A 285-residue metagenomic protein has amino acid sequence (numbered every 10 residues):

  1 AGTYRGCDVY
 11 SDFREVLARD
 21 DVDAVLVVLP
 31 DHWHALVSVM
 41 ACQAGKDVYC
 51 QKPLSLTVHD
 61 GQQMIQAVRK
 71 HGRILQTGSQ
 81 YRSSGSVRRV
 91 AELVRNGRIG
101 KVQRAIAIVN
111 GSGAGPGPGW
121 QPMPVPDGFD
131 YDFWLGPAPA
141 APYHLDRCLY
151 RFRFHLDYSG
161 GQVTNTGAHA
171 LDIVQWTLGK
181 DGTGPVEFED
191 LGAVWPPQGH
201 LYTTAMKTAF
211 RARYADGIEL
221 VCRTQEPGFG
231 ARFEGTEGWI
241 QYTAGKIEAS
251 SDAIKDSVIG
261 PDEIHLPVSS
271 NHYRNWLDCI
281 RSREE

Functional and structural regions predicted by a protein language model:
A1-C50, L56-I74: N-terminal glycine-/serine-/threonine-rich beta1-alpha1-beta2 phosphate-ribose binding loop of Rossmann-like
A1-Y4, Y81-S84, V174: N-terminal Rossmann-like dinucleotide-binding module
R14-L17, L26, S38-C42, I65 (+6 more regions): Non-transmembrane alpha-helical segments in soluble domains of secreted/periplasmic/extracellular proteins
D47-Y49, S55-F133: A contiguous active-site-proximal alpha/beta segment in oxidoreductase catalytic domains
K101-R104, P142-L145, K180-D190, E219-C222 (+2 more regions): Acidic/polar loop patches that form or flank catalytic/metal-binding clefts of enzymes that bind anionic ligands
D132-D216: Rossmann-like dinucleotide-binding domain that binds NAD(P)(H)
H200-S270: NAD(P)-dinucleotide binding in Rossmann-like oxidoreductases
Y202-T203, D278-E285: C-terminal helix-rich "cap/oligomerization" subdomain common to oxidoreductases
